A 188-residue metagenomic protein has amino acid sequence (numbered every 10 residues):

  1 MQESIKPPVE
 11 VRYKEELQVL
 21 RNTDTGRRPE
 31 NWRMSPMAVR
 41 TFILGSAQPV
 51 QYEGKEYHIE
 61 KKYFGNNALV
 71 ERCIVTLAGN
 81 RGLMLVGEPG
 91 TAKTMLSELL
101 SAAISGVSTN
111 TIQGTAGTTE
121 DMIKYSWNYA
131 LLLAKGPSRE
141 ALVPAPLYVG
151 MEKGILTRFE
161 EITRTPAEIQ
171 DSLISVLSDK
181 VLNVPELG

Functional and structural regions predicted by a protein language model:
Q2-G188: AAA+ P-loop NTPase catalytic core and its hallmark functional loops
